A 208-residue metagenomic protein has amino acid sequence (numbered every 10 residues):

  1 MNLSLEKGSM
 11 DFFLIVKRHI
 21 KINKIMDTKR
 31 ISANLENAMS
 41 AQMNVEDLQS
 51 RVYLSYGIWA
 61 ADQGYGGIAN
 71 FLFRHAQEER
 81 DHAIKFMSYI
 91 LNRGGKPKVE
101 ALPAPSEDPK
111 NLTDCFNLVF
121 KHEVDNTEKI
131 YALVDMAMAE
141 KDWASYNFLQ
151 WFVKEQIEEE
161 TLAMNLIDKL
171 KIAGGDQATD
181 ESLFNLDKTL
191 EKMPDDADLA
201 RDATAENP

Functional and structural regions predicted by a protein language model:
N2-P208: Iron-associated oxidoreductase/ferritin-like identity signal
